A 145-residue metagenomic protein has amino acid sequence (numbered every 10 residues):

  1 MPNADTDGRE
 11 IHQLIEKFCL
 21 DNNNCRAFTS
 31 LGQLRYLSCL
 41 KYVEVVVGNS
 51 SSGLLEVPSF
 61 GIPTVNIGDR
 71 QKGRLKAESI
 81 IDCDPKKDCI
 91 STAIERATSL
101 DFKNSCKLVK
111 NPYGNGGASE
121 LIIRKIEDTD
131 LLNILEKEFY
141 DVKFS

Functional and structural regions predicted by a protein language model:
M1-S145: Nucleotide-activated sugar donor-binding and catalytic core shared by glycosyltransferases and related lipid-linked
